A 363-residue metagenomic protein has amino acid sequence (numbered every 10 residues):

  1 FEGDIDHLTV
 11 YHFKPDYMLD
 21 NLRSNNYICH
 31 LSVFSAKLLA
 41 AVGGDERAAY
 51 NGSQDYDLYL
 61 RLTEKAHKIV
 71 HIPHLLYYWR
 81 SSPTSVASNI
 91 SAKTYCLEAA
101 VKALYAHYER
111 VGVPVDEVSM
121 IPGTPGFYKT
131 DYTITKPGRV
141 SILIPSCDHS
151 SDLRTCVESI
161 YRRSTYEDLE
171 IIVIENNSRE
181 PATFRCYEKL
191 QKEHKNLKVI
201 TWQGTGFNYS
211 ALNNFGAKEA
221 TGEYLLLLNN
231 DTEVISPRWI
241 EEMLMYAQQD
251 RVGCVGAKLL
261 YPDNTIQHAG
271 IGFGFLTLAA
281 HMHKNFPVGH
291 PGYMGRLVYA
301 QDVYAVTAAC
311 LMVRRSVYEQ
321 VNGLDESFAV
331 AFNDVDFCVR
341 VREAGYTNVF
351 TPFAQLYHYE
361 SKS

Functional and structural regions predicted by a protein language model:
F1-L8, T232-L276: Conserved donor NDP-sugar-binding/catalytic core segment of glycosyltransferases
H12-K37, Y50, N208-A211, K218 (+2 more regions): A recurrent flexible, glycine/aromatic-enriched loop bordering the glycosyltransferase active site that acts as
Y17-Y105, V313, G323-F328: Conserved nucleotide-sugar donor-binding catalytic segment
Y50, L60-W79, Y105-I121, T130 (+3 more regions): Catalytic donor-sugar/metal-binding loop of nucleotide-sugar-dependent glycosyltransferases
D57, G138-L143, E170, D336: Cell-envelope/extracellular polymer assembly enzymes that use nucleotide-activated donors
T84-V140, P145-S159, R179-E180, R185-E188 (+3 more regions): Non-catalytic membrane-proximal stalk/linker segments that position and tether the catalytic domains
E158-D168: Short, acidic, metal-binding catalytic loop of nucleotide-sugar glycosyltransferases
L225: Short aromatic/hydrophobic "clamp" motif used to bind/position activated sugar donors
